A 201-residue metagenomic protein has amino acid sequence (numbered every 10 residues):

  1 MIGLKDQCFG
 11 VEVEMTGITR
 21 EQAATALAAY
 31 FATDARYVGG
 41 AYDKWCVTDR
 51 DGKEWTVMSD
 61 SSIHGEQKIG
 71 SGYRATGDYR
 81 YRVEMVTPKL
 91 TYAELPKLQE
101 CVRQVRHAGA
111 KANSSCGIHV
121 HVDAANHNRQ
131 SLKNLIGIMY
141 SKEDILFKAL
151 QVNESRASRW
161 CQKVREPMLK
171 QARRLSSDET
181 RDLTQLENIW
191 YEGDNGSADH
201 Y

Functional and structural regions predicted by a protein language model:
M1-K111, A125-Y201: C-terminal accessory/tail domains of diverse enzymes
S114-I118, V122: Short, conserved phosphate-binding/catalytic loop or strand-edge motifs used in phosphoryl-/nucleotidyl-transfer
